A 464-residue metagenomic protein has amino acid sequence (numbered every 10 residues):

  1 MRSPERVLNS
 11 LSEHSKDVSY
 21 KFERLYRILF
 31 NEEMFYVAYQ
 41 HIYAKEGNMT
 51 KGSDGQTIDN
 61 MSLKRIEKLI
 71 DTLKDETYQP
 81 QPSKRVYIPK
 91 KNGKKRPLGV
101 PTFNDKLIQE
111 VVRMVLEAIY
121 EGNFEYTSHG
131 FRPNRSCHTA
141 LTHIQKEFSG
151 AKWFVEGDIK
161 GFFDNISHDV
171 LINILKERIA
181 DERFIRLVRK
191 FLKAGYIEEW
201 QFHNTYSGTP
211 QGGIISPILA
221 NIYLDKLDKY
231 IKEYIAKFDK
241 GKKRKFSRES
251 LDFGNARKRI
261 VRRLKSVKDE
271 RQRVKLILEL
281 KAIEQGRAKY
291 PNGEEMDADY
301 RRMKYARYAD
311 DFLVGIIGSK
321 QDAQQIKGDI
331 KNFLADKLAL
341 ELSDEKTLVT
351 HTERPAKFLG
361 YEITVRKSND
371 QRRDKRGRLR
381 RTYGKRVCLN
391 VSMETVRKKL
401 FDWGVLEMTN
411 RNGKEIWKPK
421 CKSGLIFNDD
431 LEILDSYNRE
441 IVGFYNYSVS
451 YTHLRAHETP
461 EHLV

Functional and structural regions predicted by a protein language model:
R2-I214, I218: Conserved pre-catalytic core of RNA-dependent polymerases
Q81-S83, R307-A309, D344-T347: Short Gly/Ser/Thr- and Asp/Glu-enriched loop/turn motifs at secondary-structure junctions
G93-K94, A151-W153, K304-L313, K418 (+1 more regions): Glycine-rich, often proline-containing surface loops adjacent to acidic residues and nearby aromatics that form
Y126-T127, R132-R135, T139-N332, L338-E341 (+1 more regions): Conserved polymerase palm-domain catalytic core
L338-N369: Conserved catalytic core of two-metal-ion nucleotidyltransferases
R376-V449: Basic, alpha-helical interaction scaffolds
T452-E461: Conserved small/polar residues in nucleotide/adenosyl-binding loops
